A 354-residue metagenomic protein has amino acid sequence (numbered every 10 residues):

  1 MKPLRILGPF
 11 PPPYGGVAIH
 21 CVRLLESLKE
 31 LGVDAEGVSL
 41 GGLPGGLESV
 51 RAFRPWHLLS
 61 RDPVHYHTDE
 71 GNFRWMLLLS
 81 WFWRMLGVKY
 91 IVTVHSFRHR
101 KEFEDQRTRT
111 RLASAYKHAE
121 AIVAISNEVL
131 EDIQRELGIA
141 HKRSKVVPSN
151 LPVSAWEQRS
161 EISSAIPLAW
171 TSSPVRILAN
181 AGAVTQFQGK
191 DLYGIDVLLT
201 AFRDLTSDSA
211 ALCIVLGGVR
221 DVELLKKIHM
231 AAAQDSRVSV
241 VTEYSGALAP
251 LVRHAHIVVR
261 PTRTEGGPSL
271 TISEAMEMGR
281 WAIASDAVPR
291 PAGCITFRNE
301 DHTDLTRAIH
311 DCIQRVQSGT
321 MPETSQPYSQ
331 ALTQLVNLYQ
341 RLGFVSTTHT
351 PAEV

Functional and structural regions predicted by a protein language model:
R5, P167-Y193, L199-R203: Conserved donor-binding/catalytic core segment of Leloir-type glycosyltransferases
G16, Q158, Q314-V354: A charged, aromatic-enriched C-terminal amphipathic alpha-helix characteristic of glycosyltransferases across folds
S39-G42, N180-A181, L212-K226: Glycosyltransferase donor-sugar binding loop
K117-S144, L151-E157: A short, active-site helix/loop in glycosyltransferases that binds the activated sugar's phosphate group
L225-Y244: Nucleotide-activated donor-binding/catalytic signature segment of Leloir-type glycosyltransferases, i.e., the conserved
R253-G267: Acidic donor-binding loop of glycosyltransferase active sites
I272, M276-A284: Short hydrophobic beta-strand element within catalytic cores of glycosyltransferases and related nucleotide-activated
P291-D311: Change "using UDP/GDP/dTDP sugars" to "using nucleotide sugars
